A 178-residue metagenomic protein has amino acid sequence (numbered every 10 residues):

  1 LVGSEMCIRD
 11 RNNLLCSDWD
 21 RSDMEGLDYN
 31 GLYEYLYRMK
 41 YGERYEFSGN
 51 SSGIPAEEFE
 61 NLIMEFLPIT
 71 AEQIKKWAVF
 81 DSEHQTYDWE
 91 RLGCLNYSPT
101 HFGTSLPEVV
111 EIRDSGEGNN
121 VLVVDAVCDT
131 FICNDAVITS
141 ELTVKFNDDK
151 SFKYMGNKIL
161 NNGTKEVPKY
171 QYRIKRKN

Functional and structural regions predicted by a protein language model:
L1-C7: Short, small-residue-biased leader/transition segments that mark boundaries at the very start of proteins
G3, C16-S17, V124: Generic detector of low-complexity/intrinsically disordered segments and short hydrophobic N-terminal stretches
R9-R11: Low-complexity basic/metal-binding stretches
C16-L106: Surface-exposed acidic loop/strand-edge motifs in secreted or periplasmic proteins that form small linear binding
W19, R38-E43, D125-F131, N147: Short, flexible beta-strand-to-coil junctions
Y87-S140: Acidic, glycine-rich flexible loop segments
G116-N119, F146-S151: Short, solvent-exposed coil/turn segments at beta-strand boundaries
A126, T130-E141, N147, Y154-N178: Low-complexity, intrinsically disordered terminal/linker segments enriched in charged and Gly/Pro repeats
